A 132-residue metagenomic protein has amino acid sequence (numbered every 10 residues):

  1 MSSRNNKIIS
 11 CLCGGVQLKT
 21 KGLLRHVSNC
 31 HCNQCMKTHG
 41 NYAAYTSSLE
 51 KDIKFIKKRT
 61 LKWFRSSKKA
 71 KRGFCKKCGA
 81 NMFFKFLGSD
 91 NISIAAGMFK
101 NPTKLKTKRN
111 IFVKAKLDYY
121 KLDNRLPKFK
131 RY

Functional and structural regions predicted by a protein language model:
M1-Y132: A short Gly-Trp-Pro
